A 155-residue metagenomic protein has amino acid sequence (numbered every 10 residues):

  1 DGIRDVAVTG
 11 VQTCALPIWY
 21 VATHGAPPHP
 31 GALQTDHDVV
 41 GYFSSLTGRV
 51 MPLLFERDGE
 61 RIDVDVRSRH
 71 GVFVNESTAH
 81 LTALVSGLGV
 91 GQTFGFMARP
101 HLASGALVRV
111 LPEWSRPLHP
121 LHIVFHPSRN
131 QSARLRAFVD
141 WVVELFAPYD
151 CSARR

Functional and structural regions predicted by a protein language model:
D1-C14: Single conserved hydrophobic/aromatic residue that forms the stacking wall/gate of nucleotide- or nucleobase-binding
Q12-V40: Flexible hinge/capping segments at coil-to-helix
T13-W19, H37, L53, I62 (+1 more regions): Small-molecule pocket liners
P30-E56: Short loop->beta-strand "edge-of-pocket" segments that line small-molecule binding or catalytic clefts across diverse
G31, L81-T82, R136: Alpha-helical segments flanking ligand/cofactor-binding loops in enzyme cores
R61-R109, R116: Hydrophobic hinge/microswitch elements
G95-P100, S104, W114-R155: C-terminal effector-binding regulatory domain of bacterial HTH transcription factors
